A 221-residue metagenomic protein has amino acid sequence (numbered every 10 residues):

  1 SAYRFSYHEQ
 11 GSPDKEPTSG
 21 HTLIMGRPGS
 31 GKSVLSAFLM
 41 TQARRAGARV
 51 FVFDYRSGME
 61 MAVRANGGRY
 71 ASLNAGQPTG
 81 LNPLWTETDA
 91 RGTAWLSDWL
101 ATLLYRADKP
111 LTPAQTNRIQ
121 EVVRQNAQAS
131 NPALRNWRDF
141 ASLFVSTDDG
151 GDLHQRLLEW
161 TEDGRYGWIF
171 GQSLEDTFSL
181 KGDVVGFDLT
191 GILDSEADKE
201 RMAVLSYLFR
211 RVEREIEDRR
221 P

Functional and structural regions predicted by a protein language model:
S1-A2, R64-G68, A75, N82-P221: P-loop NTPase motor domains
A2-A75: Glycine-rich phosphate-binding loop of nucleotide-binding enzymes
